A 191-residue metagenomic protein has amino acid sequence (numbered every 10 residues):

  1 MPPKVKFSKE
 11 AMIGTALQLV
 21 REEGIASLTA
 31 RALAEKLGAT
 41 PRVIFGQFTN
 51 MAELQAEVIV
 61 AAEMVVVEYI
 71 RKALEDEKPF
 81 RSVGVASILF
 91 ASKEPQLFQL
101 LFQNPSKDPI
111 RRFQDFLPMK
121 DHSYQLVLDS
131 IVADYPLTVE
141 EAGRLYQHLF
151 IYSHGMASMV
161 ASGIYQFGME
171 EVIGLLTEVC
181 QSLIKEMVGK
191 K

Functional and structural regions predicted by a protein language model:
M1-F7, K190-K191: N-terminal intrinsically disordered/low-complexity leader segments
A11, L19-E53, E57: Helix-turn-helix
A11-Q18, E22, E53-K72, S82 (+6 more regions): Alpha-helical structural segments
E57, I70-L97, V139, L145-L149: Hydrophobic alpha-helical connector segments
L89, Q96-L126, S158, S162 (+2 more regions): Short secondary-structure transition hinges
L100, F150-G168, S182-K191: Amphipathic C-terminal alpha-helical segment
I110-P136, G143-Q147, G174-K185: Amphipathic alpha-helical packing segments from all-alpha helical-bundle domains
